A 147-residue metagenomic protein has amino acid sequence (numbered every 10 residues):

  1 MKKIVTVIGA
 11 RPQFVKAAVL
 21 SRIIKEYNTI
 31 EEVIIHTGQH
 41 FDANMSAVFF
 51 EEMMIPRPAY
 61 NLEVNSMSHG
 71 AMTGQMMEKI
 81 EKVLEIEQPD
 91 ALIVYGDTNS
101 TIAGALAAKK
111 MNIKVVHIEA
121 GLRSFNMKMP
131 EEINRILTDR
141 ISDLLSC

Functional and structural regions predicted by a protein language model:
M1-Q39: N-terminal subdomain of nucleotide-sugar transferases
K3, D90-A91: Structural motif
I30-M72, M76: Conserved nucleotide-sugar phosphate-binding/catalytic loop shared by glycosyltransferases and other
A59, D90, D143: Conserved acidic residues
E63-N65, Y95-G96, I118-G121: Short beta->alpha connector loops at strand-helix junctions that form conserved, small/polar/Pro-enriched
M77-Q88: Short, well-structured alpha-helical segments in soluble
I93-K110: An aromatic- and histidine-rich active-site surface loop
I113-C147: Active-site-proximal region of nucleotide-activated glycan assembly enzymes, centered on histidine/acidic-rich loops
